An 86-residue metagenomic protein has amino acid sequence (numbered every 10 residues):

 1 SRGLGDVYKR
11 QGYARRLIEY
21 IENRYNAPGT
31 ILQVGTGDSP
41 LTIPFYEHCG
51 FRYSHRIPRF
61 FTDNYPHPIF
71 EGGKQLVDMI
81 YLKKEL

Functional and structural regions predicted by a protein language model:
S1-Y8: Short, small-residue-biased leader/transition segments that mark boundaries at the very start of proteins
G12-Y20: Conserved acetyl-CoA pyrophosphate-binding loop and the N-cap/start of the following alpha-helix in GNAT-like
R24-D38: Conserved GNAT acetyl-CoA-binding A-motif
I31-G35, E47, R52-G73: Conserved catalytic-core motifs of GNAT/GCN5-like acyltransferases
L76-Y81: Short hydrophobic/aromatic beta-strand or adjacent loop that forms the aromatic wall/cage of a ligand/substrate-binding
K83-L86: Short beta-strand-to-coil "C-cap" segments at the C-terminal boundary of structured domains/repeats, marking
